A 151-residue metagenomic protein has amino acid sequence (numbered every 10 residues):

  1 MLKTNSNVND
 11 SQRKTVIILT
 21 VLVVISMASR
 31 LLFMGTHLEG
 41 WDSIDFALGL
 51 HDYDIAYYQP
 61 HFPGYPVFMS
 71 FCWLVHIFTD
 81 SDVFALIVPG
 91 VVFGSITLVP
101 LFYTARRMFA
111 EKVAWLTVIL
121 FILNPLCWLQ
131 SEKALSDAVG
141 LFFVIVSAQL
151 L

Functional and structural regions predicted by a protein language model:
V8-S11, T79, P100-A114, A134: Transmembrane alpha-helical segments of multipass membrane enzymes and assembly factors that act on membrane-embedded
Q12-W41, Y53: Transmembrane signal-anchor helices characteristic of membrane glycosylation enzymes that use polyprenol
K14, I18, S81-P89, A110-T117: Membrane-interface starts of transmembrane alpha-helices
L19-T20, V24, V88-F109, F142 (+1 more regions): Transmembrane-helix motifs of polytopic, lipid-linked glycan transferases
V23-S26, T117-I122, L129, Q149: Short helix- or helix-capping micro-motifs that position conserved polar/aromatic residues at function-defining sites
F33-L48, Y58-F71, D80-F84: Extracytoplasmic catalytic/substrate-binding loops of multi-pass membrane glycan-assembly enzymes
W41, F62, L126-V139: Short acidic/glycine- and proline-prone juxtamembrane loop motifs at membrane-interface regions of multi-pass membrane
P63-P66, S70, T79-V99, Q130-A134: Loop-to-helix entry region of an early transmembrane alpha helix in multi-pass inner-membrane enzymes
